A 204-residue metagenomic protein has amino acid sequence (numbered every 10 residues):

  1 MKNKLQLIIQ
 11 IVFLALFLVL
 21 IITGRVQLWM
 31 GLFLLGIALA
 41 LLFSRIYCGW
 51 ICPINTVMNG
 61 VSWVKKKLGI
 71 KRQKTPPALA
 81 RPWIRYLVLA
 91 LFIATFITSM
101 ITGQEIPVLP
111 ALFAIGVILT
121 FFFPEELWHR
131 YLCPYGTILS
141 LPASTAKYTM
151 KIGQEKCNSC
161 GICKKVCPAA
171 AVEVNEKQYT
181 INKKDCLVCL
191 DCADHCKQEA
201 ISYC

Functional and structural regions predicted by a protein language model:
M1-V166, N175, K184-L187, D191-D194 (+1 more regions): Non-ligating segments of multi-cofactor redox enzymes
A171: Conserved N-terminal phosphate-binding loop of PLP-dependent enzymes in the Aspartate aminotransferase
T180: Minor-groove-contacting beta-hairpin "wing" of winged helix-turn-helix DNA-binding domains
